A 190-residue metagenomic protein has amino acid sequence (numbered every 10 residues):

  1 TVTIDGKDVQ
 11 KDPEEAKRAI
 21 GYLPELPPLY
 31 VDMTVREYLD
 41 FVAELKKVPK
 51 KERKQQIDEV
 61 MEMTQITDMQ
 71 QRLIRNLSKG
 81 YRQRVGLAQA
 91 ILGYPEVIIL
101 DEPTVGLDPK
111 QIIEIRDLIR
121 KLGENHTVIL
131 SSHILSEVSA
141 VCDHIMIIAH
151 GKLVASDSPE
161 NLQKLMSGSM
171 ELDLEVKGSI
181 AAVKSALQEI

Functional and structural regions predicted by a protein language model:
T1-D8, E15-A16, I20: Conserved ABC transporter NBD signature motif
D40, E44, K51-M69: Conserved ABC ATPase "signature" region
L73-L77: Conserved ABC ATPase signature
L87: Hydrophobic anchor residue at the start of the ABC signature
Y94: Conserved catalytic motifs of ABC-family nucleotide-binding domains
I98-E102: Catalytic Walker B motif of ABC-type/P-loop ATPase nucleotide-binding domains
R116-I190: ABC transporter nucleotide-binding domain
